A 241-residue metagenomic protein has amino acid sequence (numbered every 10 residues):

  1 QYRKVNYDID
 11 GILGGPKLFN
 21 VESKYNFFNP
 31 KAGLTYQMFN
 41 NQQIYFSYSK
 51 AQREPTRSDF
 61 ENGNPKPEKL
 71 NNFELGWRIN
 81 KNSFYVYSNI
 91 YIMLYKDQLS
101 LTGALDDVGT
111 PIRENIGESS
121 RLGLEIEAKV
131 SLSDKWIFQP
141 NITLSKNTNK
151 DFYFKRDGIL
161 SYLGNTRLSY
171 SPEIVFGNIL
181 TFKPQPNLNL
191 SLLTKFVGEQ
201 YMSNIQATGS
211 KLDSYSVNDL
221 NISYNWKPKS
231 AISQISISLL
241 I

Functional and structural regions predicted by a protein language model:
Q1-F39, Q139, F154: Signature of Gram-negative outer-membrane beta-barrel scaffolds
N6-L13, Y25, N41-Q43, R53-D59 (+4 more regions): Outer-membrane beta-barrel proteins
K17-N26, G63-K69, E114-S120, S161-P172 (+1 more regions): Replace "Gram-negative outer membrane beta-barrel proteins" with "bacterial and organellar outer membrane beta-barrel
A32-T35, F46, K66, F73-L75 (+2 more regions): Conserved C-terminal beta-signal and adjacent last beta-strands/turns of outer-membrane beta-barrel proteins
N40, I79-S83, W226-S230: A generic beta-sheet turn/junction motif
N41, I92, E114-N204: Gram-negative outer-membrane beta-barrel transporters
Q43-S47, P67-Y153, L239: Membrane-embedded beta-barrel scaffold of Gram-negative outer-membrane proteins
Y48-A51, F60-E61, F73, M93 (+2 more regions): Transmembrane beta-strand segments that form the barrel wall of outer-membrane beta-barrel proteins
